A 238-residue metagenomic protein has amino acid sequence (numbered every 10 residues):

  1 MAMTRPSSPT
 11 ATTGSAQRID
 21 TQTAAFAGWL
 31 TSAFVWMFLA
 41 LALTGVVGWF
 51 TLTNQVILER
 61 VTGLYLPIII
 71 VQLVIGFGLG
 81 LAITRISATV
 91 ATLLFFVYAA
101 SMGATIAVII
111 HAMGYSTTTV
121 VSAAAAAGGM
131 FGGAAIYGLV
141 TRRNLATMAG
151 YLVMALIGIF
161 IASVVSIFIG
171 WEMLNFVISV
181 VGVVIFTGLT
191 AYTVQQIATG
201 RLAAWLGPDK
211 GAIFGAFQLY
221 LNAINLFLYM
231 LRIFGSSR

Functional and structural regions predicted by a protein language model:
M1-R238: A hydrophobic alpha-helical transmembrane-helix feature that marks the membrane cores and membrane-interface segments
